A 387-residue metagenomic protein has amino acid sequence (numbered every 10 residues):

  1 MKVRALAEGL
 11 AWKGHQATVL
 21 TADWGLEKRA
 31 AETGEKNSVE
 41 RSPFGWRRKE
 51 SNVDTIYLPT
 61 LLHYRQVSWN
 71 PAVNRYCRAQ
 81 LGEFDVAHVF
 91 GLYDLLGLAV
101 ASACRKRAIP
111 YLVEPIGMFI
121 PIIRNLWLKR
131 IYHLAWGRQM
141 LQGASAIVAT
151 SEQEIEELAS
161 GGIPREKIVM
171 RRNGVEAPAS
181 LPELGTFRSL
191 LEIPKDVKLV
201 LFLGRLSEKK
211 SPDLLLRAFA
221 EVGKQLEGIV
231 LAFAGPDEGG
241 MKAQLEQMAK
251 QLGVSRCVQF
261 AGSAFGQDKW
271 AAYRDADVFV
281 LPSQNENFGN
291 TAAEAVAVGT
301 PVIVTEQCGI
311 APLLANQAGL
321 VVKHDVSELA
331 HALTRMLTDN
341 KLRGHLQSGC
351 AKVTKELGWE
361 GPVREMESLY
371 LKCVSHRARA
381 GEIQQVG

Functional and structural regions predicted by a protein language model:
M1-R41, L371, E382-G387: N-terminal subdomain of nucleotide-sugar transferases
D23, Q153, G174: Carbohydrate-associated surface elements
L92, Q284: Aromatic "clamp/platform" in nucleotide-sugar-dependent glycosyltransferases that forms part of the donor/acceptor
P110-L112, I120-G143: Nucleotide-sugar donor phosphate/pyrophosphate-binding loop at the beta->alpha transition of glycosyltransferases
I193-K210, L216-F219, A232: Conserved donor-binding/catalytic core segment of Leloir-type glycosyltransferases
A243-A264: Nucleotide-activated donor-binding/catalytic signature segment of Leloir-type glycosyltransferases, i.e., the conserved
P301-T305: Short hydrophobic beta-strand element within catalytic cores of glycosyltransferases and related nucleotide-activated
L320-V326, R335-N340: Conserved acidic donor-binding segment of nucleotide-sugar-dependent glycosyltransferases
